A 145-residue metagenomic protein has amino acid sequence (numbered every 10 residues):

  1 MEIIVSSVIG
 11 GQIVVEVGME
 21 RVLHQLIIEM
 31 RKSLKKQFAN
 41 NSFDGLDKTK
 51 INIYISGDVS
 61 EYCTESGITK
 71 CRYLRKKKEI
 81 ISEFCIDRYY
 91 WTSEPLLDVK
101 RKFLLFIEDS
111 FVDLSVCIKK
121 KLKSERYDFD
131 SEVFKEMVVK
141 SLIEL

Functional and structural regions predicted by a protein language model:
M1-C117, K121-D130: Eukaryotic low-complexity, non-globular regulatory regions
K123-L145: Long, positively charged binding patches that form subdomain-scale interaction surfaces for polyanionic ligands
